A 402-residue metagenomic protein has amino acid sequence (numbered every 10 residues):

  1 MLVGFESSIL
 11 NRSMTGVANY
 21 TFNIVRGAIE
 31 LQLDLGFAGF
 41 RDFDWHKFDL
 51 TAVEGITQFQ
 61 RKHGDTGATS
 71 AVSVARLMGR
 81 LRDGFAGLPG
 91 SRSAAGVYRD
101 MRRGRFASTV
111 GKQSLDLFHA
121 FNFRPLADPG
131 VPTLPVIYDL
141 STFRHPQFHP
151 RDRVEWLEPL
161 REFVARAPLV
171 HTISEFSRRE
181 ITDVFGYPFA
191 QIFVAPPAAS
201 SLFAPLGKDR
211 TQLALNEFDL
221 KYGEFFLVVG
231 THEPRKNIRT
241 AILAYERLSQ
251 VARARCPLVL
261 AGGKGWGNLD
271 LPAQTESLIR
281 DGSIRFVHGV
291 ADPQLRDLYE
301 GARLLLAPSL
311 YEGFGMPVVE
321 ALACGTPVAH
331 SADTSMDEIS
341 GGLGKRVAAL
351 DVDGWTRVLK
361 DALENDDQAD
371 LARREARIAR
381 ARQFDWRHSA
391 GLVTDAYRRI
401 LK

Functional and structural regions predicted by a protein language model:
M1-K402: Carbohydrate transferase catalytic cores enriched for Leloir-type hexosyltransferases
